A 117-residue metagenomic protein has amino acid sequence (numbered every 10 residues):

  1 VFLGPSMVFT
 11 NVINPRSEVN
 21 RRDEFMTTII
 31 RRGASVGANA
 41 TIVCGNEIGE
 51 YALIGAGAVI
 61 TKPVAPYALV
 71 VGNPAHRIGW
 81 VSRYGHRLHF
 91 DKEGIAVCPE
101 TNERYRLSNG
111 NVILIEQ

Functional and structural regions predicted by a protein language model:
V1-E47: Flexible, glycine/small-residue-enriched loop-and-beta-strand segment within the central core of proteins
S35, L53, L69-V70: Short-chain dehydrogenase/reductase
N46-E47, A58, V64, N73: Short beta-to-alpha loop/turn elements within the nucleotide-binding domains of ABC transporters
P66-G72, V81-F90: Short, intrinsically disordered, charge-biased short linear motifs at domain edges
R77-W80, G94-A96: Cys/His-enriched microdomains
S82, C98-T101: Short cysteine-rich clusters marking metal-coordination/redox-active sites
H86-H89, N102-L107: Cys/His-rich microdomains that often coordinate metals
R104-Q117: Short metal-binding segments enriched for Cys and/or His
